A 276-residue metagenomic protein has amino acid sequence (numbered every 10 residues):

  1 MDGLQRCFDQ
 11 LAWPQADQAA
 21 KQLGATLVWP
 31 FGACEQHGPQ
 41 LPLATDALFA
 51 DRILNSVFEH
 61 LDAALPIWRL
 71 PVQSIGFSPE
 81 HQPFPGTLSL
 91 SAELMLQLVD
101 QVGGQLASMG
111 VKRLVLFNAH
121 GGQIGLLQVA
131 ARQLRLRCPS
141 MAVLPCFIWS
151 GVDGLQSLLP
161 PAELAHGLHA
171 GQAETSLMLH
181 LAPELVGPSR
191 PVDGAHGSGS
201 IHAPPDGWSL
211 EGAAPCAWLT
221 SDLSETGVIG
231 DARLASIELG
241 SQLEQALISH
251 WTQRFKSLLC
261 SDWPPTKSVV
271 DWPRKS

Functional and structural regions predicted by a protein language model:
M1-R113, G121-S276: Extended, histidine- and acidic-residue-enriched regions that form the cofactor-binding/catalytic faces
